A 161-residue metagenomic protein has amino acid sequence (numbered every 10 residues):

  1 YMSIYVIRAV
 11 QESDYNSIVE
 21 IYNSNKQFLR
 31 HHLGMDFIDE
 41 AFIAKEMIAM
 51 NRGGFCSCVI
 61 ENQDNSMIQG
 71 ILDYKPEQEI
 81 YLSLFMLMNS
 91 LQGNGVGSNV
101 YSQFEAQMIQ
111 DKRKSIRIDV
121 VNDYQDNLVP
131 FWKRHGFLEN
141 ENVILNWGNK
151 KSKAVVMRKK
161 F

Functional and structural regions predicted by a protein language model:
Y5-E20: A short beta-loop-alpha structural element at the N-terminal edge of CoA-dependent acyl/N-acetyltransferase catalytic
N23-M47: Conserved GNAT-fold acetyl-CoA-binding loop/helix
E46-V59, Y81: A short helix-loop-beta-strand connector motif used in the catalytic cores of GNAT acetyltransferases and, in some
S66-K75, Y81-M86: Conserved beta-strand in the GNAT
F85-Q92, V120-N122: A short, internal acetyl-CoA/4′-phosphopantetheine-binding micro-motif in the GNAT/acyltransferase core
L87, G93-A106, R134: Conserved acetyl-CoA-binding loop-helix of GNAT-fold acetyltransferases
M108-V120: Conserved GNAT acetyl-CoA-binding A-motif
D119-V121, V129, K133, L138-K153: Conserved catalytic-core motifs of GNAT/GCN5-like acyltransferases
